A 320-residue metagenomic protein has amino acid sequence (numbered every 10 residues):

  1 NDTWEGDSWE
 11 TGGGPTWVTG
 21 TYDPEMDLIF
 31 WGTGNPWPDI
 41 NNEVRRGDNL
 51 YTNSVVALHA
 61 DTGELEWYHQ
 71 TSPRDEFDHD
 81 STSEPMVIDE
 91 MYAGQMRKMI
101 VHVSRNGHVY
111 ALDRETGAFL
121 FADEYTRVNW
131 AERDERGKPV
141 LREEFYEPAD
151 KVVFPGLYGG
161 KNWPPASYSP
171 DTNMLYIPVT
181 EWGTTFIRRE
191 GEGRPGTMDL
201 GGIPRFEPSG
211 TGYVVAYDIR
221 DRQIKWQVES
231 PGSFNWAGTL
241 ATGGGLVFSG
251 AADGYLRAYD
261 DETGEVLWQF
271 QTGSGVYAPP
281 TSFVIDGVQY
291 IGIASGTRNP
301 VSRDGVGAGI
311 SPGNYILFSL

Functional and structural regions predicted by a protein language model:
N1-E10, N42-S81, I88-M96, H108-V152 (+2 more regions): Extracytoplasmic/lumenal domain signature
E10-G14, L157-G160, P208: A short catalytic or substrate-binding loop motif that flags glycine-/basic-rich loops and adjacent residues that bind
G14-E25, M86-Q95, G160-D171, T239-A241 (+1 more regions): Structural signature of eukaryotic scaffold interfaces centered on beta-propeller domains
T16, D39-N42: Penicillin-binding protein/beta-lactamase superfamily catalytic region
T21, P139-V140, P148-E181: Long, low-complexity segments enriched in small/aliphatic residues
P24, T33-N35, V179-E181: Short, small-residue-rich loop/turn micro-motifs
S104: Extended, non-catalytic substrate-recognition/exosite surfaces adjacent to catalytic cores, especially in enzymes
